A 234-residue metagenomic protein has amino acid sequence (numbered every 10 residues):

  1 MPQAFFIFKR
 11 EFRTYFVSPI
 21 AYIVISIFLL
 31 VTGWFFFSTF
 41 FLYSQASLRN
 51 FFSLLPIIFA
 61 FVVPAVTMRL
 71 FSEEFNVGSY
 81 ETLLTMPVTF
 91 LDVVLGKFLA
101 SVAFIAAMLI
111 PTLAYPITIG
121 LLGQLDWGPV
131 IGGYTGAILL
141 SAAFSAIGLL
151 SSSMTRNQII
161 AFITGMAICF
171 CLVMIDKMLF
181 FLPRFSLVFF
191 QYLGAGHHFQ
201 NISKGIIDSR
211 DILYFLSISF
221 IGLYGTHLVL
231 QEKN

Functional and structural regions predicted by a protein language model:
M1-A21: Aromatic- and glycine-rich beta-strand/loop motifs that create alpha-glucan
Y22-I27, Q158-V173: Pore- or pathway-lining transmembrane helices of multi-pass membrane proteins that form conduits for solutes/ions
F35-F37, I58, A100-I159, I207: Secretory targeting signals
Q45, T164, I168-V229: Terminal transmembrane helical anchor/hairpin motif
S47-L48, V66-L84, F98: Transmembrane helix boundary and interhelical loop/hinge segments in multi-pass membrane proteins
S53-E73: Long, hydrophobic alpha-helical segments
V63-T67, Y115, I147, G225-T226: Hydrophobic/aromatic residues in alpha-helical transmembrane segments
